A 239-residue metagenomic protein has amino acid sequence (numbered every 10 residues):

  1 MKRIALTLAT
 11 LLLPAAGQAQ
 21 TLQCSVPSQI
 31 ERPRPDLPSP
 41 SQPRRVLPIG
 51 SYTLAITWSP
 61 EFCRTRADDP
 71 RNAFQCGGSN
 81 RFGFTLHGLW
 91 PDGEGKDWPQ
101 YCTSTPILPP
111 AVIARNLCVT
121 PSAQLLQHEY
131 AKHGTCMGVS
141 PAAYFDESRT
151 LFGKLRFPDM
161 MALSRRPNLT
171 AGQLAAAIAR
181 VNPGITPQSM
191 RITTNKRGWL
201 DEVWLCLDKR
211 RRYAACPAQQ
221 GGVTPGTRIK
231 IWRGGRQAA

Functional and structural regions predicted by a protein language model:
M1-R3: Positively charged n-region of N-terminal signal peptides that target proteins for export
A9-Q18: Hydrophobic h-region of N-terminal signal peptides that target proteins for export in Gram-negative bacteria
P14, P27, P33-P43, P48 (+7 more regions): Proline-rich intrinsically disordered, low-complexity coils
Q20-R34, P110, C118, S122-A239: C-terminal, well-folded lobe of enzymatic/effector domains
P38-S122: Betabetaalpha-Me/HNH-type nuclease active-site subdomain
